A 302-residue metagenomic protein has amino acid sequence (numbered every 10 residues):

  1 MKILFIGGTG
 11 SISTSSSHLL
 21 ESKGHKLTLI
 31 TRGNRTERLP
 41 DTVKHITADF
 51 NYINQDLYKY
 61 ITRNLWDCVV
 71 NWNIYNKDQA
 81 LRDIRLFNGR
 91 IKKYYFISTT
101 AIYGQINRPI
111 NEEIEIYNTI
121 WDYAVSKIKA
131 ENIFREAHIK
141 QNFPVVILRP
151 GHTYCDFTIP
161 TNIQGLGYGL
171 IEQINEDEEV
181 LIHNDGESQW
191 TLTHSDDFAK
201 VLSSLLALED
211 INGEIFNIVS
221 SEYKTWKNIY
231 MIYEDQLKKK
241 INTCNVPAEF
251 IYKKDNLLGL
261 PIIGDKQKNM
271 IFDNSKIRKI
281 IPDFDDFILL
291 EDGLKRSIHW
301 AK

Functional and structural regions predicted by a protein language model:
I3-K23: N-terminal Rossmann NAD(P)H-binding glycine-rich loop of SDR-like oxidoreductase domains
Y60, N64-P109, V125-E136: NAD(P)-cofactor binding segment of oxidoreductase domains
F134-I159: Conserved beta-loop-beta element that borders a ligand/cofactor-binding pocket
C155, I182-S188, F216-Y223, I232-D235 (+1 more regions): Glycine-rich Rossmann NAD(P)(H)-binding loop
N162-I171, I182-A207, G213-E214: Substrate-positioning beta->alpha
S195, Y252-F284: Conserved C-terminal active-site "lid" loop/helix of NAD(P)H-dependent oxidoreductases that clamps the redox cofactor
S204-I262: Mid/C-terminal beta-alpha module of Rossmann-like enzyme folds, strongest in SDR-family dehydrogenases/epimerases
D285-K302: Amphipathic terminal alpha-helices
